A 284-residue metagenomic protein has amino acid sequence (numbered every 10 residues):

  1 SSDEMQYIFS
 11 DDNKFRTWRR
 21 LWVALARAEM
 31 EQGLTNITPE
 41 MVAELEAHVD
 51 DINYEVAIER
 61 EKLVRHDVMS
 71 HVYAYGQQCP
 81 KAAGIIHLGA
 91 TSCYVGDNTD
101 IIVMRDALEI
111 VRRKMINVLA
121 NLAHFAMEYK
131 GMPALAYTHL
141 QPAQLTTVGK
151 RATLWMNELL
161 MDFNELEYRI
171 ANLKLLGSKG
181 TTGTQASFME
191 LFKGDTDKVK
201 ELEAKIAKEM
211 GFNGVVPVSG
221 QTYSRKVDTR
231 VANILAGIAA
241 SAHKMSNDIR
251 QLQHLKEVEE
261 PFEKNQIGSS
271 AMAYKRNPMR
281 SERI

Functional and structural regions predicted by a protein language model:
S1-A186, G194-A207, G268-S269, M279-R283: A helix-coil-helix interface module used to build multimeric assemblies and to scaffold catalytic/cofactor sites
E31-T35, K81-G84, G131, N172 (+4 more regions): Intrinsically disordered or highly flexible coil/loop and linker segments, enriched in small and charged/polar residues
D162, L166, N213, Q221-R283: Glycine-rich anion/phosphate-binding loop at the beta-strand->alpha-helix junction
A204-Q221: A short, charged helix-loop
